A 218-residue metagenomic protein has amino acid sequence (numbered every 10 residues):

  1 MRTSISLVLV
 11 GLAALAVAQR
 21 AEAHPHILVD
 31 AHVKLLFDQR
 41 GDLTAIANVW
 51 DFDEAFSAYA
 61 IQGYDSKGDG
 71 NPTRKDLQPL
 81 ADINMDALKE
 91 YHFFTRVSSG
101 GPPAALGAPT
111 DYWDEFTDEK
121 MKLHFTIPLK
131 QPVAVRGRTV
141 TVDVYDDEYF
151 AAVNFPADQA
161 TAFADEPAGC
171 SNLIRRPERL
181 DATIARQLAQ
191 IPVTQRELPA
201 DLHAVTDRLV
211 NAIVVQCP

Functional and structural regions predicted by a protein language model:
M1-I5: Positively charged n-region of N-terminal signal peptides that target proteins for export
S6-A16: Bacterial N-terminal signal peptides
A18-R20: N-terminal signal peptide c-region/cleavage motif recognized by signal peptidases
P25-F52, F56-A58: Early extracytoplasmic/domain-onset interaction patches
L28-V29, K89, G107, R208: Short solvent-exposed loop/turn micro-motifs enriched in small/polar/acidic residues
A55-V135: Structured domain cores in non-transmembrane regions
G100-P218: Mature, soluble, non-transmembrane domains
